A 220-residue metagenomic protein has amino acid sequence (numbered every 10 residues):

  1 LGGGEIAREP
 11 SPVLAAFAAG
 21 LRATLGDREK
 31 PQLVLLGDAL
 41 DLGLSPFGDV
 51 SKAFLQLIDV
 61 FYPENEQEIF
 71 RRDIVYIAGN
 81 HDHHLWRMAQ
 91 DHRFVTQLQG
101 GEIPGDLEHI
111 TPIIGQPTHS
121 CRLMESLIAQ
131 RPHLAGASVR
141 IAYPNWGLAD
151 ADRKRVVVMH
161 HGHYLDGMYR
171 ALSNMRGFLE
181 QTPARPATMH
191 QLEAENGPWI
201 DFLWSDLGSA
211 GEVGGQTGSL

Functional and structural regions predicted by a protein language model:
L1-L220: Extended recognition/assembly regions associated with phosphoester-bond processing machinery
